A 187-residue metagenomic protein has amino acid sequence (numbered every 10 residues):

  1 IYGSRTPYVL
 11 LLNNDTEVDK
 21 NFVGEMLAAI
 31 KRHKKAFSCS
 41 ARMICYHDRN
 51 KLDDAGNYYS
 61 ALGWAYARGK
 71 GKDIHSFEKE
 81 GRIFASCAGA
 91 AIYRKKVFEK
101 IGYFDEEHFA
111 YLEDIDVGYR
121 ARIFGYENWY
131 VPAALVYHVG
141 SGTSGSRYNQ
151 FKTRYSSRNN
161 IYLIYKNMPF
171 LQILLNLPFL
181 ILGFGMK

Functional and structural regions predicted by a protein language model:
I1-Y2, Y119, I161: Short, conserved alpha-helix that lines the donor NDP-sugar binding/gating region of sugar-transfer enzymes
G3-R5, R32-H33: Glycine-rich phosphate-binding loop signature in dinucleotide/nucleotide-binding domains
V9: Short aromatic/hydrophobic "clamp" motif used to bind/position activated sugar donors
L12-N14: Catalytic metal- and UDP-sugar-binding loop of GT-A-like glycosyltransferases, i.e., residues flanking the conserved
T16-D53, N57-S60: Conserved donor NDP-sugar-binding/catalytic core segment of glycosyltransferases
S60-F84: Short, flexible, basic/aromatic active-site loop/helix in glycosyltransferases
F84-L135: A short, conserved alpha-helix in the catalytic core of glycosyltransferases
F124-K187: Active-site-adjacent helix/loop segment of glycosyltransferases that harbors family-specific signature motifs
